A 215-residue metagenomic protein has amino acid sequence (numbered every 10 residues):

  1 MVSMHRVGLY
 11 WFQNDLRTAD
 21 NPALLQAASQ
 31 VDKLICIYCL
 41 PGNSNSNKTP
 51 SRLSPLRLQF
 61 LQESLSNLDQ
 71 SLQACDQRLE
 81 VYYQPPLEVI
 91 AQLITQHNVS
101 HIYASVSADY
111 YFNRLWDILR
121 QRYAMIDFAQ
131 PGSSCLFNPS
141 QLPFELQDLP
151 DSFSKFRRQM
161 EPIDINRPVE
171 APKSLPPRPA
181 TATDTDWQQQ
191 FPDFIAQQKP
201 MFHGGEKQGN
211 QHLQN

Functional and structural regions predicted by a protein language model:
V2-P168: Trp/Phe/Arg-rich N-terminal binding region typifying the photolyase-homology
Q147-N215: Glycine/tryptophan-enriched, flexible segments
